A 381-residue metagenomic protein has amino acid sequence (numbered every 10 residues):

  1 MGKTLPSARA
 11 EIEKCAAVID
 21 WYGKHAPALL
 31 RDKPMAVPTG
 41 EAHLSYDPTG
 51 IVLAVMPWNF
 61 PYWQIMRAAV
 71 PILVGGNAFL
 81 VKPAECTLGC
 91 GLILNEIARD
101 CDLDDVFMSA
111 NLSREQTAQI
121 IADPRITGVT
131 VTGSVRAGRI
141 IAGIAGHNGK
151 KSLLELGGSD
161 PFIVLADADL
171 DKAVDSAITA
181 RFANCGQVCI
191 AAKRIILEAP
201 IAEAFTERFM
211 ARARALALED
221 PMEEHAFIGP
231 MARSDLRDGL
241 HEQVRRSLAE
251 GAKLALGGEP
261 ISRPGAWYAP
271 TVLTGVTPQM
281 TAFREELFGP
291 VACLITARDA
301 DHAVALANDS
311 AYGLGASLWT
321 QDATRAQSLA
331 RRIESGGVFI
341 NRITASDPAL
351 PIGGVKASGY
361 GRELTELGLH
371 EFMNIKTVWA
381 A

Functional and structural regions predicted by a protein language model:
M1-E41: N-terminal Rossmann-like NAD(P)+-binding subdomain of aldehyde/semialdehyde dehydrogenases
I19, G76, F107, V129 (+6 more regions): Residue-level signal for inorganic ion chemistry
R31-K172, A297: Rossmann-like NAD(P) dinucleotide-binding subdomain of oxidoreductase/dehydrogenase enzymes
A68, L94, I141, F209 (+2 more regions): Aromatic/hydrophobic pocket-lining residues that form π-stacking "cages" and hydrophobic walls in ligand
L73, L80, M108, L153 (+5 more regions): Structural detector of well-ordered beta-strand residues that form the stable sheet scaffold of enzyme domains
D102, R136-T277, A300, I340: ALDH superfamily catalytic-core signature
D123, L156-G158, C189-I190, E224-H225 (+2 more regions): Short glycine-enriched loop/turn motifs at secondary-structure junctions
I126, I163, A217, V244 (+3 more regions): Conserved C-terminal structural/oligomerization subdomain of aldehyde/semialdehyde dehydrogenase
